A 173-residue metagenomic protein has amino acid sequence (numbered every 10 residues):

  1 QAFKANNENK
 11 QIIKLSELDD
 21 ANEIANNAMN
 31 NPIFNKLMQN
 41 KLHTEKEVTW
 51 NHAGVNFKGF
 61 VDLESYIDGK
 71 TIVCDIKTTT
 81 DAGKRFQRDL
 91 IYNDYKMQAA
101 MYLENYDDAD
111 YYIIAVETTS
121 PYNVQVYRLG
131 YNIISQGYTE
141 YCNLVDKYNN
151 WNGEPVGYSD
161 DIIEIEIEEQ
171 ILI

Functional and structural regions predicted by a protein language model:
Q1-F60: Metal-dependent nuclease catalytic cores that hydrolyze phosphodiester bonds in DNA/RNA, characterized by
K10-I13, K84-N93, G130-N132: Short histidine-centered catalytic/ligand-binding loop motif
F34-N40, S65-I72, E104-Y111: Secondary-structure boundary elements
A53-F60, I67, T80-A82, E164-L172: Glycosyltransferase-associated regions of secretory-pathway enzymes, highlighting luminal stem/catalytic domains
G54-K58, G69-T71, D108-A109, T119-Y122: Coil-to-beta-strand transition motifs
V55-N56, N93-Q98: Short, glycine/acidic-rich beta->alpha junctions
G59-R88, Y102: Conserved catalytic cores of phosphodiester-cleaving nucleases, focusing on short active-site segments
I91, M101-I173: Metal-dependent nuclease catalytic regions and adjoining charged, substrate-binding loops involved in nucleic-acid end
